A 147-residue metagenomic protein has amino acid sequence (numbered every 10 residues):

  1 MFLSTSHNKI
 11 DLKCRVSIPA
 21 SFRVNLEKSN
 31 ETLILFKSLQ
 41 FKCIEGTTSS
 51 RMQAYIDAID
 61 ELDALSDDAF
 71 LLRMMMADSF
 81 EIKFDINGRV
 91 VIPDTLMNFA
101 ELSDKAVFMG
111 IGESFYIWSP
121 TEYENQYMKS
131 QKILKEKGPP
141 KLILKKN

Functional and structural regions predicted by a protein language model:
M1-N8, L12-R15, S21-N87, T95-N147: Flexible "stalk/tail and boundary" regions
